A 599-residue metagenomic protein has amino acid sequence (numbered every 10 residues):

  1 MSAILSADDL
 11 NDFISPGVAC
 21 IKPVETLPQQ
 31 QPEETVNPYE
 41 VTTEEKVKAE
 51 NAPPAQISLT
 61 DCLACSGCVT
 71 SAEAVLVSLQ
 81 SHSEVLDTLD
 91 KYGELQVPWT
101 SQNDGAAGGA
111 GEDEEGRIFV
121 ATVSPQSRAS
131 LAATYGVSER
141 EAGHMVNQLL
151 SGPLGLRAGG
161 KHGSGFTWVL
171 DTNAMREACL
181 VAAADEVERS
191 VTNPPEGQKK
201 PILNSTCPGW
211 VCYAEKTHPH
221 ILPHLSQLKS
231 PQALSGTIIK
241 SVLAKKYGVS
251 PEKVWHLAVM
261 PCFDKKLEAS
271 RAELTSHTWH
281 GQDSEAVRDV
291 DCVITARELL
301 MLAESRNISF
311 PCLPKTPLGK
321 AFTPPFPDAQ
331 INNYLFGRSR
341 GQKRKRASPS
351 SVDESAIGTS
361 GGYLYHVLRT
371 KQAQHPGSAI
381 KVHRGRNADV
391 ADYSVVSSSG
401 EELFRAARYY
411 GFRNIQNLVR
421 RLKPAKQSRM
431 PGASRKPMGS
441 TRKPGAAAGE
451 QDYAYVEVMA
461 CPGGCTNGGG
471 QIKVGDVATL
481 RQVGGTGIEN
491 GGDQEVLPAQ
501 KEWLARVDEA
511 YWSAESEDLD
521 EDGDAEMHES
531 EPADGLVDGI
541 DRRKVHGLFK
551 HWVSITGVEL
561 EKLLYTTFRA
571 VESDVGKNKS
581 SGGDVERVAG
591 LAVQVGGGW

Functional and structural regions predicted by a protein language model:
S2-W599: Iron-sulfur-associated redox domains of electron-transfer enzymes in respiratory and anaerobic energy metabolism
